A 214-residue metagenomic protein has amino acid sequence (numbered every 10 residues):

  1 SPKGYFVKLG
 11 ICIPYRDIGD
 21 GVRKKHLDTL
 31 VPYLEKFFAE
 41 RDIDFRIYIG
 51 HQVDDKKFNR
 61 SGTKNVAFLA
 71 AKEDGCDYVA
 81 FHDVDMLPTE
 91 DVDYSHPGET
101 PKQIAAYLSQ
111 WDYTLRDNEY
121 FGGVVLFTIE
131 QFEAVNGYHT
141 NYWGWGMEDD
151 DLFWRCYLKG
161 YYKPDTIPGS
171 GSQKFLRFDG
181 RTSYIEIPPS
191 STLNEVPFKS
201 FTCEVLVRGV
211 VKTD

Functional and structural regions predicted by a protein language model:
S1-V7, G19, R23: Juxtamembrane luminal stem/stalk of type II transmembrane Golgi/ER carbohydrate-processing enzymes
K8-I13, L34, R46-I49, A67: Hydrophobic targeting segments
Y15, H51, L108, V207-G209: Short beta-strand segments enriched in hydrophobic/aromatic residues within well-folded beta-rich domains
D17-G21, H51-K56: Short histidine/acidic/glycine/proline-rich micro-motifs that form metal- and phosphate-coordinating active-site loops
G19-F38: Short, well-formed alpha-helical segments that are part of the catalytic scaffolds of diverse glycosyltransferases
D55, N59-K64, F68-A70, Y78-H82 (+1 more regions): Conserved catalytic core of nucleotide-sugar-dependent glycosyltransferases
P168-S170: Active-site donor/metal-binding and catalytic loop motifs of nucleotide-sugar-dependent glycosylation enzymes
S172-D214: Extracellular glycan-recognition modules
